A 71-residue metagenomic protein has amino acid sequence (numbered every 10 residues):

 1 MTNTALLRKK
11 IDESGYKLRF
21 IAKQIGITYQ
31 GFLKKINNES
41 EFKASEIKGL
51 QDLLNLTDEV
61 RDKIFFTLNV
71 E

Functional and structural regions predicted by a protein language model:
M1-K17: A short, Lys/Arg-rich alpha-helix, primarily the initiator
K10, S14-G15, K34, V60-E71: Short, charged recognition helix plus adjacent turn of helix-turn-helix-like nucleic-acid-binding domains
G15, E41-A44: Residue at a beta-strand N-cap/secondary-structure junction
L18, Y29, I47: Helix-turn-helix DNA-binding elements, focusing on the entry/boundary residues of the two helices that contact DNA
I21-A22: Short alpha-helical "recognition helix" segments of helix-turn-helix
I27-F42: Recognition helix of helix-turn-helix/homeodomain-like DNA-binding domains that insert into the DNA major groove
S45-R61: DNA major-groove recognition helix of helix-turn-helix/homeodomain DNA-binding modules
